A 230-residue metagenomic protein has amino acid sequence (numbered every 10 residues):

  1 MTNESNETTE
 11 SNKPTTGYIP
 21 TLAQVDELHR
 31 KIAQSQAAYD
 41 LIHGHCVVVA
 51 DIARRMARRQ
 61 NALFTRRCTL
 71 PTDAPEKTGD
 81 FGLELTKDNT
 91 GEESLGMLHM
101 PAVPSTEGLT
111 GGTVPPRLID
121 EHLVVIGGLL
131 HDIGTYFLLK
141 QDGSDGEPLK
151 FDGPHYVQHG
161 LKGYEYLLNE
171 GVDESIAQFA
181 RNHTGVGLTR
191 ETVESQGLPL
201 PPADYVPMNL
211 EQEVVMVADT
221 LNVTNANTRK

Functional and structural regions predicted by a protein language model:
T2-H155: Acidic/His-rich, divalent-metal-binding segments that scaffold phosphate/diphosphate chemistry
R117-R229: Divalent metal-dependent catalytic cores for phosphoryl transfer on phosphate-bearing substrates
